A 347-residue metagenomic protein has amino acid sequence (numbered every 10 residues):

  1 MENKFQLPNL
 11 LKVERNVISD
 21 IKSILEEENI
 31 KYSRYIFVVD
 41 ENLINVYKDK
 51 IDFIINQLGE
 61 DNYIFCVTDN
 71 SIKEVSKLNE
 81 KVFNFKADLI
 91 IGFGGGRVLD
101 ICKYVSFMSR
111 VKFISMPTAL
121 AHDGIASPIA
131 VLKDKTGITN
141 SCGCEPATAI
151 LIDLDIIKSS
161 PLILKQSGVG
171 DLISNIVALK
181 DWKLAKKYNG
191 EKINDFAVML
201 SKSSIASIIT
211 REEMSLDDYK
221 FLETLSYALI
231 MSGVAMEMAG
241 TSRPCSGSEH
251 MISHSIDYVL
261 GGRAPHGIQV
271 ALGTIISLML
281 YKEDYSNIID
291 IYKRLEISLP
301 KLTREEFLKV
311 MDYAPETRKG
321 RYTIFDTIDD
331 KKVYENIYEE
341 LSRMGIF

Functional and structural regions predicted by a protein language model:
M1-L89: ATP/NTP phosphate-donor binding region
E2-K4, L172, E283-F347: C-terminal charged capping/lid subdomain of soluble metabolic enzymes
N3-K4, I30, V82-F85, S106 (+6 more regions): Solvent-exposed alpha-helices and their adjacent loops that cap or buttress functional pockets in soluble metabolic
V46-Y47, R97-K103, H122-I125, C245 (+1 more regions): Short glycine/serine/threonine-rich phosphate/pyrophosphate-binding segments that cradle anionic phosphate groups
V82-L120: A short, small-residue-rich loop immediately preceding and capping a beta-strand
F93, H122-A126, Y285: Active-site histidine-anchored catalytic micro-motif
M108-S204: A glycine/threonine-rich phosphate-anchoring loop and its flanking beta-alpha core in nucleotide/phosphate-binding
D195-K293, P300-L302: Active-site segments that bind and position negatively charged phosphate/pyrophosphate groups
